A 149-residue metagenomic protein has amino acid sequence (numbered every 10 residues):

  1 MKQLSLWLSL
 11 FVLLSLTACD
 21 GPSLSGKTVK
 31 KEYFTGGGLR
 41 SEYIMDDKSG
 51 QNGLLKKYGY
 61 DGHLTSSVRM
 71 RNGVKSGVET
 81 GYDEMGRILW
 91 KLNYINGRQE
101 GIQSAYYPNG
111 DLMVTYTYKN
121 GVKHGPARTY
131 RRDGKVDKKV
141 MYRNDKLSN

Functional and structural regions predicted by a protein language model:
M1-T17: Sec-dependent bacterial lipoprotein signal peptides
S9-L10, L14, Y130-R131, Y142: Enrichment for repetitive, rod-forming helical segments
C19-Y106, D111-K119, H124-T129, K135-N149: Periodic aromatic/glycine/histidine/acidic cluster detector with a strong bias toward beta-strand repeat architectures
